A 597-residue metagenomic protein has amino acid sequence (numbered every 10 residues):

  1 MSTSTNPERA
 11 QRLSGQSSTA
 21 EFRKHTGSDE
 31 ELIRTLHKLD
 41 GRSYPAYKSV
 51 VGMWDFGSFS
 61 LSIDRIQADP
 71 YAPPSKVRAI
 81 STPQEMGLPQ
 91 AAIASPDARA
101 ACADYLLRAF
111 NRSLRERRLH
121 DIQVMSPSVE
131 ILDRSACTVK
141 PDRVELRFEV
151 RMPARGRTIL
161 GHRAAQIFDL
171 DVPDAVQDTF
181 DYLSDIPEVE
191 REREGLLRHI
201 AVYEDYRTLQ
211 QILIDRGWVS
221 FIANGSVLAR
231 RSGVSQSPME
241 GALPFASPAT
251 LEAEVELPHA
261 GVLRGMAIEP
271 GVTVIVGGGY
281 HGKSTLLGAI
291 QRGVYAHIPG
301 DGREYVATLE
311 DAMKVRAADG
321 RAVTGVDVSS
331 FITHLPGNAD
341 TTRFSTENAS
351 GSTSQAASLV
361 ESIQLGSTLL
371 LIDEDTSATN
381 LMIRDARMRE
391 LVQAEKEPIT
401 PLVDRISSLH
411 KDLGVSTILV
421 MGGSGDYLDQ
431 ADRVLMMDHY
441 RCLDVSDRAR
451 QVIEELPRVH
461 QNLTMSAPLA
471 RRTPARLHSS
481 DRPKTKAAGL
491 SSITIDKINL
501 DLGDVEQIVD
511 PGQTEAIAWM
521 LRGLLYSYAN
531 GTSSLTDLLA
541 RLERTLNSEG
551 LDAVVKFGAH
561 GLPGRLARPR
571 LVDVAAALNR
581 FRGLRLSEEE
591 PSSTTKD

Functional and structural regions predicted by a protein language model:
M1-G217, L228, L578, S587-D597: N-terminal accessory targeting/assembly segments
L160, R321, F331-S352, R384-I399: Flexible beta-alpha connector loops of hexameric P-loop NTPases
A229-R264, L309-A312, R316-V323, S329-F331 (+1 more regions): N-terminal pre-Walker A segment at the start of P-loop NTPase domains
L263-R292: Glycine-rich phosphate-binding P-loop
R292-R303: Post-Walker A helix-loop "phosphate-sensing" segment adjacent to the P-loop in P-loop NTPases
S350-S362: Conserved alpha-helical scaffold flanking the Walker A/P-loop in AAA+ ATPase domains
S362-I406, H410-K411, V420-D429, R433-R450: Conserved P-loop NTPase nucleotide-binding/switch module
K411-G414, V420-D597: Conserved NTP phosphate-binding and transfer environment spanning the P-loop NTPase/kinase superfamily
